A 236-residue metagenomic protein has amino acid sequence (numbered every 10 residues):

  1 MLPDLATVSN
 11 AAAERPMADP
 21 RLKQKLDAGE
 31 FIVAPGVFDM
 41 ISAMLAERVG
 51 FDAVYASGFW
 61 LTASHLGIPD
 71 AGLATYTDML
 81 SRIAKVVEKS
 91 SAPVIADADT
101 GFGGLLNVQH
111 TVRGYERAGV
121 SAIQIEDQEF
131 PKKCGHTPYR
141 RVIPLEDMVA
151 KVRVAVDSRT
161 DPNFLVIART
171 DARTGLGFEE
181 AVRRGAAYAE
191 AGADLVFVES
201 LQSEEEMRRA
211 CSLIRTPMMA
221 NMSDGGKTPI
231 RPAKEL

Functional and structural regions predicted by a protein language model:
L2-V8, A12-E235: Alpha/beta enzyme core
